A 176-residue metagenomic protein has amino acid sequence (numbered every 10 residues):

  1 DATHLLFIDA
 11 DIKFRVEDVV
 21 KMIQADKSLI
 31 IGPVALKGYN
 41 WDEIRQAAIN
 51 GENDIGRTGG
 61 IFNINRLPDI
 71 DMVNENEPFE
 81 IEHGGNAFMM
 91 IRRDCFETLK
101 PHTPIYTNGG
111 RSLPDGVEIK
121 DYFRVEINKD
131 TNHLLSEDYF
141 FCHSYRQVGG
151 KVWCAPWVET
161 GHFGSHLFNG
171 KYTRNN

Functional and structural regions predicted by a protein language model:
A2-K13: Short beta-strand-to-loop acidic/aromatic patch adjacent to the donor-nucleotide binding site
H4, S28-L29, V152: Short, Asp-centered acidic motifs that coordinate Mg2+ and/or phosphate in catalytic or ligand-binding sites
F7, G32, A155: Short beta-strand and adjacent tight-turn residues that come in two discontinuous sequence segments and form the edges
I8, G84-G85, V148: Short, basic and Ser/Thr-rich N-terminal targeting/leader segments
D11, L36, E159-T160: Conserved beta-strand edge residues that scaffold enzyme active sites
K13-V16, H162: Loop/helix-junction capping segments adjacent to catalytic residues or to phosphate/diphosphate-binding pockets
R15-R124: Conserved catalytic core of nucleotide-sugar-dependent glycosyltransferases
D94, K100-N176: C-terminal catalytic/acceptor-binding lobe
